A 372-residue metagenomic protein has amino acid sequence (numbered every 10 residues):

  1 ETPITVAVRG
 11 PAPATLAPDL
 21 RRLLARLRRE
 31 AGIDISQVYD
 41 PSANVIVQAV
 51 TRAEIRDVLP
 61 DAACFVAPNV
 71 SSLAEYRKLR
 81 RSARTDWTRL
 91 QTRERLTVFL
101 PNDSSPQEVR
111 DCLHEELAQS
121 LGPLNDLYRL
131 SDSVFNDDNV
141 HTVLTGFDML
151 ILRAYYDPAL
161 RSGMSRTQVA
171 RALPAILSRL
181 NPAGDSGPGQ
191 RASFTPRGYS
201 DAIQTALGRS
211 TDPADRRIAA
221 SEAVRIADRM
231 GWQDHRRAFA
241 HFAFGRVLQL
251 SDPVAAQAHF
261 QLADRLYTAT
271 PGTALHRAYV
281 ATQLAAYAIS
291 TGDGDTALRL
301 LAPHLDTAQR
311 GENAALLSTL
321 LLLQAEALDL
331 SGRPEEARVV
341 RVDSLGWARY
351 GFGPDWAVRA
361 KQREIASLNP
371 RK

Functional and structural regions predicted by a protein language model:
E1-T5: Disordered inhibitory propeptide/activation segment of secreted metzincin zinc metalloprotease zymogens, centered on
A17-S120, L124-L130, A278: Metzincin-family zinc-dependent endopeptidase catalytic domain
S71-E108, L127-F239, T319-E326, L330 (+1 more regions): Metalloprotease/metallohydrolase-associated module, dominated by Zn2+-dependent proteases
T195, G208-V224, Q249-L262, T291-A302 (+1 more regions): Helix-turn-helix repeat elements of alpha-solenoid scaffolds
W232, P271-G272, E312, F352: Structural signature of alpha-solenoid helical repeat scaffolds
H241, L248-L250, A281, A288 (+2 more regions): Residue at a conserved register position within TPR or TPR-like alpha-solenoid repeats
F260-R265, R299-D306, D329-F352: TPR/TPR-like (Sel1-like) alpha-helical repeat modules
